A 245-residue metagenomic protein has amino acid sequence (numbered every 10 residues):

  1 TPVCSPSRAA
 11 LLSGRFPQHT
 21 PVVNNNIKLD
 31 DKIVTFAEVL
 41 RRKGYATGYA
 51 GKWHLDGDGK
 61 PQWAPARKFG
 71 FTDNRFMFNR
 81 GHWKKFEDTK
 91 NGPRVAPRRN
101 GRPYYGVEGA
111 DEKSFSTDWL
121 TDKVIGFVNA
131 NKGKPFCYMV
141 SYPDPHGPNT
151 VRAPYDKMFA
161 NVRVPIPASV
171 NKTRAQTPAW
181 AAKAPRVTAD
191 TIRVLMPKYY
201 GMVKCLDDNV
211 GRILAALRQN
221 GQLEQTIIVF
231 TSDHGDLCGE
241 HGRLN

Functional and structural regions predicted by a protein language model:
T1-N245: Formylglycine-dependent sulfatase
